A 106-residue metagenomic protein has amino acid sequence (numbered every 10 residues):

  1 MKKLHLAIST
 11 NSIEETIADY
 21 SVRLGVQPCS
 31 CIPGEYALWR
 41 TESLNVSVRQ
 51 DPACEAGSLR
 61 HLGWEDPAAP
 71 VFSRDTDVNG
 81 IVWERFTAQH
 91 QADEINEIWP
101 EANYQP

Functional and structural regions predicted by a protein language model:
M1-I17, R60-L62, I95-P106: N-terminal beta-strand motif that seeds the catalytic metal site of vicinal oxygen chelate
M1-K2, A7-V46: Core segments of cupin and vicinal oxygen chelate
R40, R49, G63, T76 (+1 more regions): Residue-level detector of conserved, well-ordered beta-strand and adjacent loop positions that form binding/recognition
L44-V46, R60, V78-I81: Change "...and in nucleic-acid phosphodiester-cleaving endonucleases..." to "...and in nucleic-acid processing enzymes
V48-P70: Short hydrophobic interaction/assembly module
P67-P106: Vicinal oxygen chelate
